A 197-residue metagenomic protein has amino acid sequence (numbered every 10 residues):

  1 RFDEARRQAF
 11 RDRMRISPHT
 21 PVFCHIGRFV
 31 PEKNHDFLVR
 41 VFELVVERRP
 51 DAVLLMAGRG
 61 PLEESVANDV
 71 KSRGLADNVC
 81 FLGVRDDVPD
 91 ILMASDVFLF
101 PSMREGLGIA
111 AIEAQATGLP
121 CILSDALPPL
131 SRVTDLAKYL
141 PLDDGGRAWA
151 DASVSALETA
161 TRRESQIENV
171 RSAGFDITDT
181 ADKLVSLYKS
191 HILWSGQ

Functional and structural regions predicted by a protein language model:
R1-R13, H191-W194: Acidic anion/phosphate-binding donor-loop and adjacent secondary structure in glycosyltransferase catalytic cores
M14, T161-G196: A charged, aromatic-enriched C-terminal amphipathic alpha-helix characteristic of glycosyltransferases across folds
P21, H25-L44, P61-A67: A conserved mid-protein helix/loop that constitutes part of the nucleotide-sugar donor-binding site
F23, L38-V39, L54, W149 (+1 more regions): A structural motif in glycosyltransferase catalytic domains
A67-G83: Nucleotide-activated donor-binding/catalytic signature segment of Leloir-type glycosyltransferases, i.e., the conserved
V84, M103: Aromatic "clamp/platform" in nucleotide-sugar-dependent glycosyltransferases that forms part of the donor/acceptor
P120-S124: Short hydrophobic beta-strand element within catalytic cores of glycosyltransferases and related nucleotide-activated
L130-A160: Change "using UDP/GDP/dTDP sugars" to "using nucleotide sugars
